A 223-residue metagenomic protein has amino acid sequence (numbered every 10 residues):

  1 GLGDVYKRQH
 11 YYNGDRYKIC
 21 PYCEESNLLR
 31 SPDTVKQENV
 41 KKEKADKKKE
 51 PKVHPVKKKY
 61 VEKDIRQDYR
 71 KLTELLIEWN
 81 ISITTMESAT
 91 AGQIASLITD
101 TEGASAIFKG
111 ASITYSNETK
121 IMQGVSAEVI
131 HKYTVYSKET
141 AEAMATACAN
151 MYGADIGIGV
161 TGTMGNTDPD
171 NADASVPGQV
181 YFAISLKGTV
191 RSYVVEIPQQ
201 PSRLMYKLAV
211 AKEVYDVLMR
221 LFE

Functional and structural regions predicted by a protein language model:
G1-Y6: Short, small-residue-biased leader/transition segments that mark boundaries at the very start of proteins
K7-H10, E24: Cys/His-coordinated zinc-binding microdomains
H10-N13, L28-L29: Short functional micro-motifs and their immediate structural scaffolds
D15-S26: Cysteine-rich micro-motifs
E24-T34: Short Cys/His-rich micro-motifs in 6-15 aa windows
K36-K52: Polybasic, lysine/arginine-rich low-complexity segments
K49-E223: Short alpha-helical segments enriched in small residues
